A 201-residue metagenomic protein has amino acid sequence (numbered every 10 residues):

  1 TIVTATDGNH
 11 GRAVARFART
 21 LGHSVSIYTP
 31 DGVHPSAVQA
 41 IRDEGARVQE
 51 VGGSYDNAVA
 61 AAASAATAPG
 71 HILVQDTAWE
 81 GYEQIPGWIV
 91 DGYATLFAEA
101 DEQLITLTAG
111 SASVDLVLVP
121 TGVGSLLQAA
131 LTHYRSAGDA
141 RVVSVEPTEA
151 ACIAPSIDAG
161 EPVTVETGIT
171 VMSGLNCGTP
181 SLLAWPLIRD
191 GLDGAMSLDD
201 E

Functional and structural regions predicted by a protein language model:
T1-F17, L21-T29, S113-L126: A short, small-residue-rich loop immediately preceding and capping a beta-strand
A13, F17-T20, A40, Q103 (+1 more regions): Rossmann-fold NAD(P)-dependent oxidoreductase module
V14, A58, A62, A130: Aromatic/hydrophobic pocket-lining residues that form π-stacking "cages" and hydrophobic walls in ligand
F17-S26, T132-R141, E161-P162: A glycine- and small-aliphatic-rich helix-loop capping segment at beta-alpha/alpha-beta transitions that lines
S26-L116, E149-S197: Small/polar-residue-rich loop-to-helix segments that shape phosphate-bearing ligand pockets
L118, A129, V143: Small-residue-rich beta-alpha loop regions that form the catalytic core of phosphotransfer and lipid-active enzymes
V142-E149: Venus flytrap/periplasmic-binding-protein-like
D199-E201: Glycine-rich phosphate/adenylate-binding loop
